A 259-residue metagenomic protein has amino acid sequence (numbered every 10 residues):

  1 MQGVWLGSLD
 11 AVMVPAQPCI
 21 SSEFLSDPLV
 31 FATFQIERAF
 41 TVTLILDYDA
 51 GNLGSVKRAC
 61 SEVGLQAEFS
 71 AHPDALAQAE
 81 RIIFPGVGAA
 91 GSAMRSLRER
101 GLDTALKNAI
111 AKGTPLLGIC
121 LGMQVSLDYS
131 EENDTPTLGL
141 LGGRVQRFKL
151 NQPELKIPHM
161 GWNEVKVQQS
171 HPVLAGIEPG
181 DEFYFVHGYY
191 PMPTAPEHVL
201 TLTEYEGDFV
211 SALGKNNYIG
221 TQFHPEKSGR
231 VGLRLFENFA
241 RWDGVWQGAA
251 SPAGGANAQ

Functional and structural regions predicted by a protein language model:
T43-V63, E226-K227: N-terminal beta1-alpha1 ligand-phosphate binding loop
A79: An anion/phosphate-binding loop that grips the pyrophosphate of nucleotide cofactors and donors
G88-W162: Cysteine-nucleophile active-site neighborhood
D128-Y205: Pocket-forming structural segment of enzyme catalytic cores
G207-G214: Short, surface-exposed beta-strand/loop micro-motifs that present aromatic residues
T221-Q259: Acyltransferase
